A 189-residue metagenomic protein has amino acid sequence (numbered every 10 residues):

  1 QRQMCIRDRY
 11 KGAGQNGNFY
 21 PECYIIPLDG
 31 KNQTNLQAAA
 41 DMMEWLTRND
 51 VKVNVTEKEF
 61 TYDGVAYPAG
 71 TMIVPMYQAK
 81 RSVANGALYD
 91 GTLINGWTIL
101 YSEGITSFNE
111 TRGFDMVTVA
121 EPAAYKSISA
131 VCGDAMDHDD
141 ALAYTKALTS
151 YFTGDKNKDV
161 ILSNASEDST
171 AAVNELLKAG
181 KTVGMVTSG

Functional and structural regions predicted by a protein language model:
Q1-Q3, R7-G189: Intrinsic-disorder/low-complexity accessory segments
